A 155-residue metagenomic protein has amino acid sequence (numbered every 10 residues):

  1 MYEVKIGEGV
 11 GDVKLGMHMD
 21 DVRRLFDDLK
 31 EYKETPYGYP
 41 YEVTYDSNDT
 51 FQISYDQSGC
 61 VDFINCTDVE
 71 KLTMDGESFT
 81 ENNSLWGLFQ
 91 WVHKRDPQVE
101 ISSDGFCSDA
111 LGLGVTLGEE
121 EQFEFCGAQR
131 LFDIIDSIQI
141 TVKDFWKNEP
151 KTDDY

Functional and structural regions predicted by a protein language model:
M1-P40, F63-Y155: Non-cytosolic coordination micro-motifs
Y41-Q52: Amphipathic, interaction-prone secondary-structure segments
S58-V61: Coil-to-beta-strand transition motifs
